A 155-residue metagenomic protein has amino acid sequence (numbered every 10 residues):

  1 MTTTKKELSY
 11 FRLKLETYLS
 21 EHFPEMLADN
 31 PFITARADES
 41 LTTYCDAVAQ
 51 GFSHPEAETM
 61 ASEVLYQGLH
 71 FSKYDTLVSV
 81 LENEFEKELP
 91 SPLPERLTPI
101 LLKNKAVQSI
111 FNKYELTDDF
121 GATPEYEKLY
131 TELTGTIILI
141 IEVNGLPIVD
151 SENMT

Functional and structural regions predicted by a protein language model:
M1-T155: C-terminal alpha-helical interaction appendages
